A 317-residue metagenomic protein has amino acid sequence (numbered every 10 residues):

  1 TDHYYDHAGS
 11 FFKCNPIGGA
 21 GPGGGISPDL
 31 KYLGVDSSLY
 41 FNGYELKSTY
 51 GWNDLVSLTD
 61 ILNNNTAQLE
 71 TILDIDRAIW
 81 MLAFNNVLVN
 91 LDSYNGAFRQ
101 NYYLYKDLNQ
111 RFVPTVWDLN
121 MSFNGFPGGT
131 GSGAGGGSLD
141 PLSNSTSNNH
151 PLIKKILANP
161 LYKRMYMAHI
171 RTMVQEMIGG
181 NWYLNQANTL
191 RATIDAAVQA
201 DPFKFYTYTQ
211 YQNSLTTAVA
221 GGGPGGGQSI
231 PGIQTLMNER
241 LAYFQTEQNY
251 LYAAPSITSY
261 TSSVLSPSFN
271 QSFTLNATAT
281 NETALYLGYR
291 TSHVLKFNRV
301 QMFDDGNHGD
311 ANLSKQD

Functional and structural regions predicted by a protein language model:
T1-L88, P141: Internal "kinase-insert"/substrate-recognition segments embedded within catalytic cores of ATP-dependent enzymes
P16, L82-L88, K106-N109, D118-F123 (+3 more regions): Short, flexible loop/turn elements at secondary-structure junctions
E45, E70, Y105-Q248: C-terminal catalytic region of ATP-dependent kinase domains
G96-Q100: Catalytic Zn2+-binding segment of zinc metalloproteases
N101-Y103, R111-T115, F273-N276, A284-Y286: Beta-sheet entry/capping signal
T246-D317: Glycan-association/targeting regions that enable binding to alpha-glucans and other polysaccharides
